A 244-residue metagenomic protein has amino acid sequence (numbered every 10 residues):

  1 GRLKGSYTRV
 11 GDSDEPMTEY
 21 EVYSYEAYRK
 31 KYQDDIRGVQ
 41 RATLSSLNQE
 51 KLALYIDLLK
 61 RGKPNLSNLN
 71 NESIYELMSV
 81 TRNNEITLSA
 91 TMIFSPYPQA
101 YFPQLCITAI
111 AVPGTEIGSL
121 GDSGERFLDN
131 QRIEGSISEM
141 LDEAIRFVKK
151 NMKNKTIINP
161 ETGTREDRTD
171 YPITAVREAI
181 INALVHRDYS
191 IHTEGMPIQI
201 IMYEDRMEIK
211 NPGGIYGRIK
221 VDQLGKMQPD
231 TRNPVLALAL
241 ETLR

Functional and structural regions predicted by a protein language model:
G1-A175, I180-R244: Conserved N-terminal catalytic/coupling substructures associated with nucleotide/phosphate chemistry
